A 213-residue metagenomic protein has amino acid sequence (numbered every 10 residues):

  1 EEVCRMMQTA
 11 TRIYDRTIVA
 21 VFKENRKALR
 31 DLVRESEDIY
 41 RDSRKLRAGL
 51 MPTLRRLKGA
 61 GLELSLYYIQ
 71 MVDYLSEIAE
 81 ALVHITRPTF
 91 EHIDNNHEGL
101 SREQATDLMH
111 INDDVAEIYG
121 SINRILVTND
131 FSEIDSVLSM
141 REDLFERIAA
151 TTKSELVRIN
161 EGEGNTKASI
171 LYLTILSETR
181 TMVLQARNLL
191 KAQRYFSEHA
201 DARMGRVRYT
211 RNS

Functional and structural regions predicted by a protein language model:
E1-S213: Cytosolic, long alpha-helical scaffolding segments
